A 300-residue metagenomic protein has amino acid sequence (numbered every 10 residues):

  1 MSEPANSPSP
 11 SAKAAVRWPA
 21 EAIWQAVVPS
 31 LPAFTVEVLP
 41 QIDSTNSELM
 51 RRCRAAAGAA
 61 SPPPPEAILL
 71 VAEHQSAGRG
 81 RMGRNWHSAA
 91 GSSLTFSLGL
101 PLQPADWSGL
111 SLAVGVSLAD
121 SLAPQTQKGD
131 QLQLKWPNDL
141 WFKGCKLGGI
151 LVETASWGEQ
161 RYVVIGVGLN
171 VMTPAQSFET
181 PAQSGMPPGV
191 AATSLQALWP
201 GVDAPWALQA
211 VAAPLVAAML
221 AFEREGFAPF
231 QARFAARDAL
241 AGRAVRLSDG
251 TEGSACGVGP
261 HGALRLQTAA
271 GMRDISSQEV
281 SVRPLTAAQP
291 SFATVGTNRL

Functional and structural regions predicted by a protein language model:
M1-Q127, S291-L300: N-terminal lobe of the biotin/lipoate ligase/transferase fold
S2-V16, L31-P32, Q103-L132, F142-L300: Long, positively charged amphipathic alpha-helical accessory segments at protein N-termini or as interdomain linkers
